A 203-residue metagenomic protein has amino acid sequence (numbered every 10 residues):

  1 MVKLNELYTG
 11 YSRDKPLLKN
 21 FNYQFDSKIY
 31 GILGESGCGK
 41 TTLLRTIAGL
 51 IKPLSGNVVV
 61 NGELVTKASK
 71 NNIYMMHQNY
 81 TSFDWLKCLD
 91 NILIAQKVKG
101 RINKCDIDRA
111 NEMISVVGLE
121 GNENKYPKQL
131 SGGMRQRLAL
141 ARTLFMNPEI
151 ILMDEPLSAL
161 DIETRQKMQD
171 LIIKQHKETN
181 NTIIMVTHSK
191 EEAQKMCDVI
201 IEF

Functional and structural regions predicted by a protein language model:
A48: Helix-to-loop junction immediately C-terminal to a conserved catalytic motif
G56-A68: Conserved ABC transporter NBD signature motif
Y126-L130, M134: Conserved ABC ATPase signature
L140: Hydrophobic anchor residue at the start of the ABC signature
F145-E149: A short, proline-enriched helix->beta-strand linker immediately N-terminal to the Walker B motif in ABC-type P-loop
I151-D154: Catalytic Walker B motif of ABC-type/P-loop ATPase nucleotide-binding domains
N180-V186: Conserved H-loop
